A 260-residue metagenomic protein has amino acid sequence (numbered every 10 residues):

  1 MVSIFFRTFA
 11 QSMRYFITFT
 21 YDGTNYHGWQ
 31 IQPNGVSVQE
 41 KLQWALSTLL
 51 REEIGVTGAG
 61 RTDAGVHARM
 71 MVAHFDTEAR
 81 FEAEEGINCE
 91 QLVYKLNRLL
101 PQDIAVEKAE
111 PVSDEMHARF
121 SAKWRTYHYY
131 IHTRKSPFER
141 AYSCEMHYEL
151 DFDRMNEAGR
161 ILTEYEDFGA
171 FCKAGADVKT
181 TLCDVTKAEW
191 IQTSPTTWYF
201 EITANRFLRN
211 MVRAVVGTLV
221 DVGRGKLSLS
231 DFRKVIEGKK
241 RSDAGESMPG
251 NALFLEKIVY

Functional and structural regions predicted by a protein language model:
M1-I4: Short hydrophobic transmembrane-like helices used for membrane targeting/insertion
T8-Y260: Structured-RNA-binding interfaces characteristic of tRNA pseudouridine synthases
